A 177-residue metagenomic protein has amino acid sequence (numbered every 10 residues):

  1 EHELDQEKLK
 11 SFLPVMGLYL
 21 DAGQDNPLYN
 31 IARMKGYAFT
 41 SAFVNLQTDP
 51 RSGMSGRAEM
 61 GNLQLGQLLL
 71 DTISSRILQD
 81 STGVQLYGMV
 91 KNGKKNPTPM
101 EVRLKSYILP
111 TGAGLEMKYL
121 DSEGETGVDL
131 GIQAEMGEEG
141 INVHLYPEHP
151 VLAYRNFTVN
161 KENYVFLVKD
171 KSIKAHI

Functional and structural regions predicted by a protein language model:
E1-I177: Membrane-proximal interfacial segments on either side of biological membranes
